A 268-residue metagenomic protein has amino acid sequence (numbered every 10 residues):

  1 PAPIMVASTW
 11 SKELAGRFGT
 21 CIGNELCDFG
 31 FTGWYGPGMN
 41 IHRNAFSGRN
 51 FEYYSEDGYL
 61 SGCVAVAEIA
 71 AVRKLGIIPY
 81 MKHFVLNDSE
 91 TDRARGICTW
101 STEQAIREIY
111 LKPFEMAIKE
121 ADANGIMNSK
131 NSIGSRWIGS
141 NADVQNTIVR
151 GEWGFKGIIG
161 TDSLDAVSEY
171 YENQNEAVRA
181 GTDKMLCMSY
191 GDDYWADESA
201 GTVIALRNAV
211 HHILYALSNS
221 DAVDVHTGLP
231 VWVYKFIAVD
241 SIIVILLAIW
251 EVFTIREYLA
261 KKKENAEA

Functional and structural regions predicted by a protein language model:
P1-A268: Glycoside hydrolase catalytic-domain context in secreted enzymes
